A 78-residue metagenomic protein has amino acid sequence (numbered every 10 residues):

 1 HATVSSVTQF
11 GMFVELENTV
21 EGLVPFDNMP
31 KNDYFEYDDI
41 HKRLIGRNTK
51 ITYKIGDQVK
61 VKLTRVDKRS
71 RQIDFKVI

Functional and structural regions predicted by a protein language model:
H1-I78: Single-stranded RNA-binding regions, centering on S1/OB-family and related RNA-binding modules
